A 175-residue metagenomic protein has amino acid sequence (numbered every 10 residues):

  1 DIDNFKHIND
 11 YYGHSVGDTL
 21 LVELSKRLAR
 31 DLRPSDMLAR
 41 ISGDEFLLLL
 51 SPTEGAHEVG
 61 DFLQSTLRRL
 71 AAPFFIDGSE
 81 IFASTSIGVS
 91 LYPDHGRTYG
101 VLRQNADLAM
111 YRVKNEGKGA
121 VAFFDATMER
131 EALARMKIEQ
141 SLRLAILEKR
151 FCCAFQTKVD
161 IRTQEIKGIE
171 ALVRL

Functional and structural regions predicted by a protein language model:
D3-R33, A39-L48, E54-Q64, D107 (+1 more regions): Conserved long alpha-helical elements within nucleotide-processing catalytic cores of c-di-GMP signaling and class III
Y11, R27-M37, F74-S79, E116 (+2 more regions): Nucleotide second-messenger and two-component phosphorelay signaling modules
A39-I41, A56, L70-S86, K114: Catalytic core regions of nucleotide second-messenger enzymes
L49-S51, S90, R174: Short hydrophobic/aromatic beta-strand micro-patches that form the beta-sheet surface supporting nucleotide- or nucleic
Q64, D77, Y92-K118: Catalytic-core segments of nucleotide cyclases and related cyclic-nucleotide turnover enzymes
A71, Q104-D125, S141-C152: Catalytic/regulatory signature loops of cyclic-dinucleotide turnover enzymes and related class III nucleotidyl cyclases
S84-T85, L91-P93, R112-K137, A154: Flexible, glycine/charge-rich interdomain/linker segments that couple and regulate nucleotide signaling catalytic cores
L133-L175: Active-site core of bacterial EAL-family cyclic-dinucleotide phosphodiesterase domains
